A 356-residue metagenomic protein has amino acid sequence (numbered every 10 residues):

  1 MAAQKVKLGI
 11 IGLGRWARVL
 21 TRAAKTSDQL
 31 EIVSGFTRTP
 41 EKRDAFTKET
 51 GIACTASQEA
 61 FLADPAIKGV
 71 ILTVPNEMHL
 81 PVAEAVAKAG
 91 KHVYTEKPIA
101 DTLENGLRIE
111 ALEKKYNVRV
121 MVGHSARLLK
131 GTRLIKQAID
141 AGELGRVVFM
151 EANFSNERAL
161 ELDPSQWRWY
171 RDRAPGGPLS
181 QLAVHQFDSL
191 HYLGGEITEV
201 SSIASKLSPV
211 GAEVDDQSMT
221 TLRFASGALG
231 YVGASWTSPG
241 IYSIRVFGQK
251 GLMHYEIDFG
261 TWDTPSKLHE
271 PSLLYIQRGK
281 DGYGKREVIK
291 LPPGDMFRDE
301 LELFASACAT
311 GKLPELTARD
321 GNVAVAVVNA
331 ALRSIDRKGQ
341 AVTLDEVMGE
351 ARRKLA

Functional and structural regions predicted by a protein language model:
M1-E49: N-terminal Rossmann-like dinucleotide-binding module
M1-K5, G69-L72, L303-A356: C-terminal helix-rich "cap/oligomerization" subdomain common to oxidoreductases
A2, D64, G69, P75-N76 (+2 more regions): Beta-strand-loop-alpha-helix segment that lines the small-molecule cofactor/substrate pocket of alpha/beta enzymes
L30-I32, I67, V147, I197: Core-facing hydrophobic residues within beta-strands of well-ordered domains
I52-Q58: Conserved SAM-binding strand-loop segment of SAM-dependent methyltransferases
G90, N117, G142, G227 (+2 more regions): Glycine-centered short loops/turns at secondary-structure junctions
A126-A212, K338: Predominantly a Rossmann-like dinucleotide-binding segment in NAD(P)-dependent oxidoreductases
V210-V214, A225-D299: NAD(P)-dinucleotide binding in Rossmann-like oxidoreductases
